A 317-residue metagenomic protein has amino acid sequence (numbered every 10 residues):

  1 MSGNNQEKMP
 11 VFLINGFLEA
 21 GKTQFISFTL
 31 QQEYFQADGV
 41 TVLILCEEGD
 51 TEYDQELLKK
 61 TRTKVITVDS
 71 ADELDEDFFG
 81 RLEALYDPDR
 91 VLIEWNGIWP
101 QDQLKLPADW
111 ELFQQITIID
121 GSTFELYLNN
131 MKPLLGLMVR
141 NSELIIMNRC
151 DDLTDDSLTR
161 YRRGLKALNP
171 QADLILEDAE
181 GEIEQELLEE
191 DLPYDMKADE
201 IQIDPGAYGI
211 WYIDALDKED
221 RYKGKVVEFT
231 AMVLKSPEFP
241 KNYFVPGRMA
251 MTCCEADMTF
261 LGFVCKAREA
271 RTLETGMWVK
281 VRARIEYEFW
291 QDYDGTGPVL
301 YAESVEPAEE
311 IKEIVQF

Functional and structural regions predicted by a protein language model:
S2-L126: Nucleotide-state-sensitive switch-loop elements of NTP-binding domains
F25, Q103, N130-M131, S157-Y161: Residues at alpha-helix caps and immediate loop-helix transition turns in enzyme cores, especially N- and C-cap
T51, E76, P133-L135, I203: Short hydrophobic/aromatic-rich motifs at helix boundaries and adjacent loops
K60, P107, P133, Y161-R162: Residues in and immediately flanking transmembrane alpha helices
T117, T123-L126, L135, R140-F317: OB-fold and OB-like single-stranded nucleic-acid-recognition modules and their adjacent interaction interfaces
